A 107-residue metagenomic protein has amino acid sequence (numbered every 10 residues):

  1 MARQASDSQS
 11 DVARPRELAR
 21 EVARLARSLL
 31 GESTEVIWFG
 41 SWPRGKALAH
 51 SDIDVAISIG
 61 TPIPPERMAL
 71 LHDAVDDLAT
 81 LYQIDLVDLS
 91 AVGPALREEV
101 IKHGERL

Functional and structural regions predicted by a protein language model:
M1-I37, P43-A49, I59-L107: Catalytic core of pol beta-like nucleotidyltransferases
D54-A56: Short, well-ordered beta-strand segments
